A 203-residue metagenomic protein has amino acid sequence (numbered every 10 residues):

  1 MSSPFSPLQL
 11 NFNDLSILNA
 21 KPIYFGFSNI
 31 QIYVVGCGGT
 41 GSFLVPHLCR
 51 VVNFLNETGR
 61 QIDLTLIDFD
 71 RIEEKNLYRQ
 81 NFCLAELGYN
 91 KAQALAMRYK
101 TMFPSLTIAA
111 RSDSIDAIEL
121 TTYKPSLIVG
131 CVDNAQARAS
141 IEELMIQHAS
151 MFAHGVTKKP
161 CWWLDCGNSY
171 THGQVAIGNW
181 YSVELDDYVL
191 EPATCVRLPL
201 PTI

Functional and structural regions predicted by a protein language model:
M1-I203: Adenine nucleotide-associated cytosolic modules
